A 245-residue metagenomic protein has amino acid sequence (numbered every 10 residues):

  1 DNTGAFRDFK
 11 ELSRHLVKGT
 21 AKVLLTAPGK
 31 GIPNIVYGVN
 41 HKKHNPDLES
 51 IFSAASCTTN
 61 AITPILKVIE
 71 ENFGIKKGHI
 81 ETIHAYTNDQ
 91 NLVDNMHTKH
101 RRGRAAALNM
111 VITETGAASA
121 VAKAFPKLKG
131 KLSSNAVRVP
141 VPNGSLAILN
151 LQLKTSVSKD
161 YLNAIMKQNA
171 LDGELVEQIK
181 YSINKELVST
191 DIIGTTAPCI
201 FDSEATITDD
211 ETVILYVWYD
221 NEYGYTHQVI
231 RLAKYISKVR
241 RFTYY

Functional and structural regions predicted by a protein language model:
D1-G103, I207, R231-L232, V239-R240: N-terminal Rossmann-like NAD(P) cofactor-binding subdomain of oxidoreductases, focused on the glycine-rich
N2, N40-H41, N60, N109 (+3 more regions): Asparagine-centered polar/low-complexity signal
G4, C57, T113, K154 (+1 more regions): Structured loop/turn residues at secondary-structure junctions
R7, N60, S156-V157, Y223-G224: A generic structural signal for alpha-helix starts
K67, K123, K167, R231-K234: Generic alpha-helical structural context detector
G74-K77, T82-V213: C-terminal substrate-binding/catalytic lobe of Rossmann-fold NAD(P)-dependent oxidoreductases
I193-Y245: NAD(P)-dependent Rossmann-like dehydrogenase/reductase catalytic/cofactor-binding core
